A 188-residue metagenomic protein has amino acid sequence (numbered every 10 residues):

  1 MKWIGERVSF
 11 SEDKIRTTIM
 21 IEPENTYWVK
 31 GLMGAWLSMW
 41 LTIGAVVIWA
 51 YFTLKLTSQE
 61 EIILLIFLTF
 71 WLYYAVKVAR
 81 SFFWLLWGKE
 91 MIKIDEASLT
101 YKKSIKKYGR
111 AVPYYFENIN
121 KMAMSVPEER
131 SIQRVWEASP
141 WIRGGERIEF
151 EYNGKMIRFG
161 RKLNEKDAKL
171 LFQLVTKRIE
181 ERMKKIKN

Functional and structural regions predicted by a protein language model:
M1-I19: Short, charged cytosolic
M1-I4, N25, W84-L86, S98-R158 (+2 more regions): Non-transmembrane, membrane-adjacent beta-strand/coil modules in membrane-associated proteins and peripheral
F10, E90-I94, K121-M124: Broad, structure-driven detector of short, well-ordered beta-strand segments within folded domains
S11-D13, L86, K93, I142: Solvent-exposed loop and beta-edge segments used for protein-protein assembly and interaction
R16, M91, A97-S98, M156: Structural motif
T17-I19, W36, W40, E90-I92 (+1 more regions): Short, structured motif recognition centered on aromatic/hydrophobic residues
E22-K89, K169, Q173-T176, E180-M183 (+1 more regions): Alpha-helical transmembrane spans
